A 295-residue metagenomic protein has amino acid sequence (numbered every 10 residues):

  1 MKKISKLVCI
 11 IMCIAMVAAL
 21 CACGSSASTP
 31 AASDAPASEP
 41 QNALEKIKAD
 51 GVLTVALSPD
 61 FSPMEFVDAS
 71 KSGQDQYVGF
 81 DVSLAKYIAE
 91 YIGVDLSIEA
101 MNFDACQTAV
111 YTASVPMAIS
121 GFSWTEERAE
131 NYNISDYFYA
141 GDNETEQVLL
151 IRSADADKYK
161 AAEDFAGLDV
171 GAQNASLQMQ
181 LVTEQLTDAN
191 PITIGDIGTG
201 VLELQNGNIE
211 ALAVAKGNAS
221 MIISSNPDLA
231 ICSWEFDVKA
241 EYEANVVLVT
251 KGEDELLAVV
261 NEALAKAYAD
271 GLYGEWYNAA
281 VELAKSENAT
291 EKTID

Functional and structural regions predicted by a protein language model:
K6, A19-S33: Bacterial lipoprotein signal-peptidase II cleavage site
D34-F122: Extracytoplasmic small-molecule ligand-binding "clamshell" domains of the periplasmic binding protein/Venus flytrap
L53-L57, A162-A175: Short loop->beta-strand "edge-of-pocket" segments that line small-molecule binding or catalytic clefts across diverse
F80, S97-A109, D157, I192-N206: Short helix-initiation/N-cap motifs at beta->coil->alpha
D95-D164, V238: Acidic, polar ligand-binding/catalytic clefts
G121-N131, L181-E184, G198, Q205-N206 (+1 more regions): A ligand-binding cleft/hinge motif common to bilobed small-molecule-binding domains
A140-S153, I223-E262, L283-D295: Periplasmic-binding protein-like
L177-I192, A230-F236, N261-D295: Ligand-binding clefts/hinges and TM-proximal coupling segments of bilobed small-molecule sensing domains
